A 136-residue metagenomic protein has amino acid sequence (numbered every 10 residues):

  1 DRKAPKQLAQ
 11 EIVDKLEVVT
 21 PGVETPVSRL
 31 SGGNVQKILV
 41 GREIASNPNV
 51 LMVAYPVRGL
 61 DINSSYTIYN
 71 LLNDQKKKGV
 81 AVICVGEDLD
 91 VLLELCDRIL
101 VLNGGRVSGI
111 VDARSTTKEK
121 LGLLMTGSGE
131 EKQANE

Functional and structural regions predicted by a protein language model:
D1-E136: Glycine-rich phosphate-binding loops of nucleotide-dependent enzymes
